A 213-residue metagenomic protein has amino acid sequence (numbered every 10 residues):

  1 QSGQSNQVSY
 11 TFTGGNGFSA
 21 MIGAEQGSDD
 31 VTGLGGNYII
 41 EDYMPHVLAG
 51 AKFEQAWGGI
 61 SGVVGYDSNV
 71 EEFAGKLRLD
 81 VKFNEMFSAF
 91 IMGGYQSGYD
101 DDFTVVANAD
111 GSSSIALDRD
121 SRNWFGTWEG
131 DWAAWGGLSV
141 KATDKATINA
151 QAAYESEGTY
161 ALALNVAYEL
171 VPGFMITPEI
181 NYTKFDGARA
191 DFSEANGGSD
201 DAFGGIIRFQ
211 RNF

Functional and structural regions predicted by a protein language model:
Q1-K52, V106-N123: Surface-exposed coil loops of outer-membrane beta-barrel proteins
F12, F53-Q55, V81, V140 (+3 more regions): Residue-level signature of outer-membrane beta-barrel architecture
G17-M21, W57-S61, F87-S88, T147 (+2 more regions): Outer-membrane beta-barrel architecture
G33, N37, E41, A152-A153 (+1 more regions): C-terminal/domain-terminus segments
L34-N37, D120-F125, Q151, A190-G197: Extracellular loop and loop/strand-boundary signature of outer-membrane beta-barrel proteins
M44, A49-A163: Detector for outer-membrane/organellar transmembrane beta-barrel domains, recognizing the amphipathic beta-strand
Y168-L170, Y182, S199-F213: Outer-membrane beta-barrel "beta-signal"
V171-G197: Internal helix-turn-beta structural module
